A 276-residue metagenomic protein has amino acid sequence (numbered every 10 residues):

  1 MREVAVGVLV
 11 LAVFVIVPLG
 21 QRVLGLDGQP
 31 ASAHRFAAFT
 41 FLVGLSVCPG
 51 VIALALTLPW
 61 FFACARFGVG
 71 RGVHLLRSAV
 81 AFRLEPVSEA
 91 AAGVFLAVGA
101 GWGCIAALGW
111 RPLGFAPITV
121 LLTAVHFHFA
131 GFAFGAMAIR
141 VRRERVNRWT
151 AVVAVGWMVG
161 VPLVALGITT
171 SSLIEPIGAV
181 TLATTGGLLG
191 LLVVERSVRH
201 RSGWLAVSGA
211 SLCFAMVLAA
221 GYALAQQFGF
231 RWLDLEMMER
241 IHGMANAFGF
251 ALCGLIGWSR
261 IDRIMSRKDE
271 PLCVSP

Functional and structural regions predicted by a protein language model:
M1-V274: Hydrophobic alpha-helical transmembrane segments of multi-pass integral membrane proteins
